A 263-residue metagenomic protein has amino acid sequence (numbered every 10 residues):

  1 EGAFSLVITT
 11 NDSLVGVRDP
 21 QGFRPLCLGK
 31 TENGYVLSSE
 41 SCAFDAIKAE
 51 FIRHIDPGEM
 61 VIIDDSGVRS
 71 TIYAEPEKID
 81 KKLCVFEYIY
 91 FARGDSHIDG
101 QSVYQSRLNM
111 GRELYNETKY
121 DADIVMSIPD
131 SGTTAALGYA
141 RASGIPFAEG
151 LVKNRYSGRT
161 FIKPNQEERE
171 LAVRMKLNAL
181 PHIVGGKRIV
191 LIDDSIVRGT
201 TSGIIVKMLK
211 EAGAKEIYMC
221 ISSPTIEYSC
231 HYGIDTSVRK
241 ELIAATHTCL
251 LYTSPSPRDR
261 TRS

Functional and structural regions predicted by a protein language model:
E1-G132, A140-P181: N-terminal segments that mediate ammonia production and transfer in glutamine-dependent amidotransferase systems
L28, L137-R141, G203-I204, H231-Y232: Short amphipathic alpha-helical segments
N116, L137, R141, K207 (+1 more regions): Short, well-ordered alpha-helices that flank and scaffold nucleotide-derived cofactor binding pockets
P129-A135, R198-T200: Gly/Ser/Thr-rich loops at beta-strand to alpha-helix junctions that form or flank small-molecule/cofactor-binding
A172-T246: PRPP/pyrophosphate-binding module of the type I phosphoribosyltransferase fold
Y252-S263: Single conserved hydrophobic/aromatic residue that forms the stacking wall/gate of nucleotide- or nucleobase-binding
